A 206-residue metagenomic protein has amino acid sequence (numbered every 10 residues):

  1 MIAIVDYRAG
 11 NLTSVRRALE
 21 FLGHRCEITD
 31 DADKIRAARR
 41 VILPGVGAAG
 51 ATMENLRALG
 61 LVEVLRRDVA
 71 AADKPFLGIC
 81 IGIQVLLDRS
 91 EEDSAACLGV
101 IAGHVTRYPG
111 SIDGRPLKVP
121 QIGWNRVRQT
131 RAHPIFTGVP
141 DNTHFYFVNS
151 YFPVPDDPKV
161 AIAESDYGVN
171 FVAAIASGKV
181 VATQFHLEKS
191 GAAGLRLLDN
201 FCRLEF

Functional and structural regions predicted by a protein language model:
I2-H24, E188-K189: N-terminal beta1-alpha1 ligand-phosphate binding loop
R25, R40, P75-L77, H144: Structural signature of beta-strand start/N-cap positions in the alpha/beta core of ABC transporter nucleotide-binding
C26-A37: Short acidic low-complexity segments
R36-G45: Short acidic/histidine-rich motifs immediately flanking catalytic phosphotransfer sites in two-component signaling
G47-I122: Cysteine-nucleophile active-site neighborhood
D88-Y167: Pocket-forming structural segment of enzyme catalytic cores
V169-A176: Short, surface-exposed beta-strand/loop micro-motifs that present aromatic residues
T183-F206: Acyltransferase
